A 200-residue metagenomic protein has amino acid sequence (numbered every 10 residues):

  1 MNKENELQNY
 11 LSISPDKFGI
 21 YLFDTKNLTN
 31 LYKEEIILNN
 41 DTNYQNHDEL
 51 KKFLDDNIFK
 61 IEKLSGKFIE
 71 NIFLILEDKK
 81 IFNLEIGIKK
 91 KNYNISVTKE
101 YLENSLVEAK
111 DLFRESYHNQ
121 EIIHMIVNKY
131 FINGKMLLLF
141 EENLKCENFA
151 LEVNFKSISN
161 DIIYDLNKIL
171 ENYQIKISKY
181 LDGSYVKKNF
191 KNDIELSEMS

Functional and structural regions predicted by a protein language model:
M1-K17, Y21, T25-N71, L76-S200: Nucleotide/phosphate-binding catalytic cleft detector across ATP-hydrolyzing and phosphate-transferring enzymes
